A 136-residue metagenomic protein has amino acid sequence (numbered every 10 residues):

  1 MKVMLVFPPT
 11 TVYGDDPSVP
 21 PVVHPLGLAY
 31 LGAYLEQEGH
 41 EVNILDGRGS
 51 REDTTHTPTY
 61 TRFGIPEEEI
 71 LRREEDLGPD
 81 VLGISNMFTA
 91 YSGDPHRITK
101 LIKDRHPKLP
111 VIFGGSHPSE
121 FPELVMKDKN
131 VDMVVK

Functional and structural regions predicted by a protein language model:
K2, Y34-K136: Glycine-rich beta-alpha loop elements in corrinoid/cobalamin-binding modules across cobalamin-dependent enzymes
K2-V22: Short glycine-rich His-centered loop
P20-H24, F88-Y91: Aromatic-acidic/polar surface patches that form glycan- and anion
P21-E36: Short catalytic helix/loop segments, enriched in acidic residues and glycine and frequently bearing histidine
